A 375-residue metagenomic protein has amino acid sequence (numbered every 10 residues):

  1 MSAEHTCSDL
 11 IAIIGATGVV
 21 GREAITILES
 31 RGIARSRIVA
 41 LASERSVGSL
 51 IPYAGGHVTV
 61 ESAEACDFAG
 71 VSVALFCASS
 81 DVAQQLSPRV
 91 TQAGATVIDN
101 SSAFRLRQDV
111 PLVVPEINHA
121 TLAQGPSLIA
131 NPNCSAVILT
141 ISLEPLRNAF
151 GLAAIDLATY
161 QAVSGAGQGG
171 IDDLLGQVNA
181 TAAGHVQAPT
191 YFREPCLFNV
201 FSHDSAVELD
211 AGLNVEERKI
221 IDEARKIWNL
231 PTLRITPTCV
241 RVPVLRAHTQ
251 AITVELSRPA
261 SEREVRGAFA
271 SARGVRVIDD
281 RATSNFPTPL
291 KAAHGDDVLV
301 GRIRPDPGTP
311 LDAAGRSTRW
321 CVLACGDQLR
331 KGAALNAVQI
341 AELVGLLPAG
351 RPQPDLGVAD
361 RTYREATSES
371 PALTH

Functional and structural regions predicted by a protein language model:
M1-S2, A65, V240-L245: Short, flexible, solvent-exposed loop/turn segments with mixed acidic/basic and small polar residues
S2-C196, T232-R234, R258, G267 (+6 more regions): N-terminal Rossmann-like NAD(P) cofactor-binding subdomain of oxidoreductases, focused on the glycine-rich
A123-A130, N199-A211, V322-A324: Helix-loop-beta segment of a Rossmann-like dinucleotide-binding subdomain
G125-P126, A247-A251, R319-C321: Short, solvent-exposed beta-strand edge segments and adjacent coil->beta transition regions
S127-I138, G212-I221, G332-N336: A glycine-rich, Thr/Ser-enriched phosphate-binding loop motif common to dinucleotide/cofactor-binding enzymes
T190-K291: Contiguous C-terminal substrate-recognition/catalytic subdomains in enzyme active sites
L290-D297, G326-G332: Claisen-condensing/thiolase-fold acyl-transfer catalytic domains that form or cleave C-C bonds in fatty acid
R319-K331, L335-L343, R351: An anion-binding loop in the catalytic cleft
